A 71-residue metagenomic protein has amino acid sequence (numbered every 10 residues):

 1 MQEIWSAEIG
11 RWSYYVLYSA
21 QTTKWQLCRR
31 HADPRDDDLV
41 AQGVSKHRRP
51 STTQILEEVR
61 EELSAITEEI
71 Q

Functional and structural regions predicted by a protein language model:
M1-K24: Amphipathic, interaction-prone secondary-structure segments
L17-L39: A short, structured beta-strand/loop element
H31-Q71: Mixed-charge, Lys/Arg-enriched low-complexity segments
